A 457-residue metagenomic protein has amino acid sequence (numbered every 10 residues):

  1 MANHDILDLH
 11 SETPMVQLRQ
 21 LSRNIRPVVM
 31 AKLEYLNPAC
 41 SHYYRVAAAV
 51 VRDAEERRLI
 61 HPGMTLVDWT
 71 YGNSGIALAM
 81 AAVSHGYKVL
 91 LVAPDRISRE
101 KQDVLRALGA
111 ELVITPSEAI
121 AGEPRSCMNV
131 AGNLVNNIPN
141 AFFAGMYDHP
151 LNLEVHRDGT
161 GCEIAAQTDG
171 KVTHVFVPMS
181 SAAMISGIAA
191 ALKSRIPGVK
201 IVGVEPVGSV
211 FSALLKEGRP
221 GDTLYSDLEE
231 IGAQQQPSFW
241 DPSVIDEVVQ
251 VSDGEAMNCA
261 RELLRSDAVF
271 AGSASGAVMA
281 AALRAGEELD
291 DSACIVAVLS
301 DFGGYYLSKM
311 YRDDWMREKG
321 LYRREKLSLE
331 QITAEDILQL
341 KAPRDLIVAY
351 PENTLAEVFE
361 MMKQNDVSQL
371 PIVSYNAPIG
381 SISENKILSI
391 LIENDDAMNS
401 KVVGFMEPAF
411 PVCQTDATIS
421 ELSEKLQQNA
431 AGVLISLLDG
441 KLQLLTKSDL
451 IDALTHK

Functional and structural regions predicted by a protein language model:
M1-D336: PLP-dependent amino-acid enzyme catalytic core
V50, A334, A342, M361-M362 (+3 more regions): Methionine-biased hydrophobic packing positions in alpha-helices, especially within tandem helical repeat solenoids
D95-R99, A342-L346, L355-E357, P378 (+1 more regions): Short glycine/proline-centered loop/turn elements that form peptide/ligand docking sites
A144, Y375, E384, E407 (+1 more regions): ATP/adenylate-binding site constellation spanning eukaryotic-like Ser/Thr protein kinases, ABC-transporter
H174, E247, Q369, G432-V433: Residues at the N-termini of beta-strands
V244, E330-L346, K386, N399-F410: Bateman (tandem CBS) regulatory domains
I347-D366, V373-S374, L391, V412-A431 (+2 more regions): The conserved cystathionine-beta-synthase
G380-I387, L442-L450: Short hydrophobic beta-strand motif reused across regulatory alpha/beta modules
